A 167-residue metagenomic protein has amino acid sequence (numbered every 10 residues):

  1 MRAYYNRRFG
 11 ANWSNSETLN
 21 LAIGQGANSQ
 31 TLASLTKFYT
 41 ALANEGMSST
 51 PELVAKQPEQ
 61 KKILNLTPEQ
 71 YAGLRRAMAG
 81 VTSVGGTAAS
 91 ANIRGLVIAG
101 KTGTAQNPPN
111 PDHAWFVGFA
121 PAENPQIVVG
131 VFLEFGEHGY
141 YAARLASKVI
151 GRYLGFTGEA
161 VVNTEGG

Functional and structural regions predicted by a protein language model:
M1-E134: Beta-lactam-recognizing serine transpeptidase/beta-lactamase-like catalytic domain environment
T31-K37, Y141-K148: Short amphipathic alpha-helical face segments that pack within enzyme cores and frequently flank/anchor catalytic
P51, H138-Y141: Extracytoplasmic/secreted cell-surface and envelope-processing proteins
E59-K62, A143-G167: Short, gly/Ser/Thr-rich active-site loops of penicillin-recognizing serine hydrolases
G85, N107, E123, Y140 (+2 more regions): Intrinsic structural disorder
